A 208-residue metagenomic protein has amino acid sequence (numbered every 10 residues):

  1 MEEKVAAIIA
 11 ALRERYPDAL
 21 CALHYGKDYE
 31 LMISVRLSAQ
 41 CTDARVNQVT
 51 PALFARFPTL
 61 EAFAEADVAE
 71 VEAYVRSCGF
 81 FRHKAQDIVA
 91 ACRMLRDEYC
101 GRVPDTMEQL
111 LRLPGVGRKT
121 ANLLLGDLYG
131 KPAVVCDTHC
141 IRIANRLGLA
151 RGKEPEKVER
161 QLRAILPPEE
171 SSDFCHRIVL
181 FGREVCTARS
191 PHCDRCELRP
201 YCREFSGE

Functional and structural regions predicted by a protein language model:
E2-E208: Catalytic cores of DNA base-excision repair glycosylases
